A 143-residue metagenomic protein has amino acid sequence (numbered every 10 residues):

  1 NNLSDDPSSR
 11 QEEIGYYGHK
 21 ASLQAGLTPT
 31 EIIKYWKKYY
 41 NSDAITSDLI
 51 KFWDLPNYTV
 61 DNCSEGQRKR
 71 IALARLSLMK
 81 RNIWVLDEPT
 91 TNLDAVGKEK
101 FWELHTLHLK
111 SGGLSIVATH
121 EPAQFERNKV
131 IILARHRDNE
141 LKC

Functional and structural regions predicted by a protein language model:
N1-S9: ABC ATPase NBD Q-loop/coupling interface
E13-Y16, K20, A25-S42: Q-loop/switch helix immediately C-terminal to the Walker
D43-Y58: Conserved ABC ATPase "signature" region
T59-R68: Conserved ABC ATPase signature
L73, G112: Hydrophobic anchor residue at the start of the ABC signature
W84-E88, L93: Catalytic Walker B motif of ABC-type/P-loop ATPase nucleotide-binding domains
A95-G97: Helix N-cap at the start of a conserved alpha-helix in ABC-type nucleotide-binding domains
